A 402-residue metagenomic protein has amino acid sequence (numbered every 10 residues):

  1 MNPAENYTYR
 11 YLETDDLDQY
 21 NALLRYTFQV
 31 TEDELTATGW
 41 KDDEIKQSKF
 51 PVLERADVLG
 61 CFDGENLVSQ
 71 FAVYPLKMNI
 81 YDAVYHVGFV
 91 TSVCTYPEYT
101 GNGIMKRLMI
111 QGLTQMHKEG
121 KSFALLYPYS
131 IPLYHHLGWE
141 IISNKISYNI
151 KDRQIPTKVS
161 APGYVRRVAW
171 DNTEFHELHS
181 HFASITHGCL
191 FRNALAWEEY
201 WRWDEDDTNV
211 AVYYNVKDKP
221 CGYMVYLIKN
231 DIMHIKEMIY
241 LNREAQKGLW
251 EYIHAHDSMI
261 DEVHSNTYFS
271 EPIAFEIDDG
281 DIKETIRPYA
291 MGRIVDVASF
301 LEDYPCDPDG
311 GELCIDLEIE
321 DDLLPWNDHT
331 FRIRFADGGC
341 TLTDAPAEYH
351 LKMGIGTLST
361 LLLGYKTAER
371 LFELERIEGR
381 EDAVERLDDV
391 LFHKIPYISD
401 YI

Functional and structural regions predicted by a protein language model:
M1-P75, D82, F89, I155-L195 (+1 more regions): Short amphipathic alpha-helix that is part of the acyltransferase structural core
S48-R55, W201-D206, T360-L362: Short loop/turn motifs at secondary-structure junctions and domain boundaries
V90-T100, I232-R243: A short, internal acetyl-CoA/4′-phosphopantetheine-binding micro-motif in the GNAT/acyltransferase core
Y99-Q111, E244-G248: Conserved acetyl-CoA pyrophosphate-binding loop and the N-cap/start of the following alpha-helix in GNAT-like
M109, T114-P128, S258-Y268: Conserved GNAT acetyl-CoA-binding A-motif
W139-V159, K236-I402: Active-site/acyl-donor-binding loops of N-acyltransferases
N144-K236, R243-H256, R287-P288, A298-G311: Amide-forming acyltransferase catalytic core, primarily the GNAT-like/NAT-type and related acyltransferase folds
